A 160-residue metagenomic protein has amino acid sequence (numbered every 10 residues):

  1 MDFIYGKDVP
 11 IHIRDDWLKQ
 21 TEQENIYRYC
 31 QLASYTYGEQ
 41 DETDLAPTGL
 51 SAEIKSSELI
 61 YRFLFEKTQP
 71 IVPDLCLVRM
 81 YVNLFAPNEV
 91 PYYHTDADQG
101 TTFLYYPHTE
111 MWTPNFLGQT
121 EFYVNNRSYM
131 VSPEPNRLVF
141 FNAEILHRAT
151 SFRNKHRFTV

Functional and structural regions predicted by a protein language model:
M1-L75, F85: Non-heme Fe(II)/2-oxoglutarate
E58, R62, Q69-V160: Catalytic core of non-heme Fe(II) oxygenases with the double-stranded beta-helix
